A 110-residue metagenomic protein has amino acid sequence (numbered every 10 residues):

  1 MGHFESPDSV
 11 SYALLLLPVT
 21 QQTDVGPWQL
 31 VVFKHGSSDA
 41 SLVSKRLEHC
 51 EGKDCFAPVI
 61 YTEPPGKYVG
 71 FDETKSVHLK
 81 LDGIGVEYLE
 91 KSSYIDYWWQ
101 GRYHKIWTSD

Functional and structural regions predicted by a protein language model:
M1-Y12: Acidic, glycine-anchored loop motifs typical of Ca2+
F4, L17-V19, H35-S37: Solvent-exposed coil/turn segments that connect beta secondary-structure elements in extracytoplasmic/periplasmic
Y12-L15, I84-V86: Hydrophobic beta-strand segments that make up the repeating blades of beta-propeller and related beta-repeat
L15-L17, W98-W99: Generic beta-strand structural signal
T20-F33, S92-Y97: Structural motif
W28-R46: Extracellular C-terminal loop/segment signatures of secreted glycoproteins
A40, H49-D110: Acidic, small-residue rich beta-repeat scaffolds with periodic aromatic anchors
